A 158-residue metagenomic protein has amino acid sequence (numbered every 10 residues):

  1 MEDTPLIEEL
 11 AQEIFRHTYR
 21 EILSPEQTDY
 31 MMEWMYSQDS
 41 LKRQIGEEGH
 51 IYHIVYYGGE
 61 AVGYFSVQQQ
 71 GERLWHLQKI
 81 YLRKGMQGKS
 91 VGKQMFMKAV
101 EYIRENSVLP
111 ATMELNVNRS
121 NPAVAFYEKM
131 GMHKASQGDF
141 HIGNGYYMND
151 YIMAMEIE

Functional and structural regions predicted by a protein language model:
T4, E9-G85, F96-N106, Q137-F140 (+1 more regions): Acetyl-CoA-dependent GNAT
E60, R83-M97, P110, N118-A125 (+1 more regions): Conserved glycine-rich acetyl-CoA-binding loop
L109-V124, E128-E158: C-terminal "cap" of GNAT-fold acetyltransferases
